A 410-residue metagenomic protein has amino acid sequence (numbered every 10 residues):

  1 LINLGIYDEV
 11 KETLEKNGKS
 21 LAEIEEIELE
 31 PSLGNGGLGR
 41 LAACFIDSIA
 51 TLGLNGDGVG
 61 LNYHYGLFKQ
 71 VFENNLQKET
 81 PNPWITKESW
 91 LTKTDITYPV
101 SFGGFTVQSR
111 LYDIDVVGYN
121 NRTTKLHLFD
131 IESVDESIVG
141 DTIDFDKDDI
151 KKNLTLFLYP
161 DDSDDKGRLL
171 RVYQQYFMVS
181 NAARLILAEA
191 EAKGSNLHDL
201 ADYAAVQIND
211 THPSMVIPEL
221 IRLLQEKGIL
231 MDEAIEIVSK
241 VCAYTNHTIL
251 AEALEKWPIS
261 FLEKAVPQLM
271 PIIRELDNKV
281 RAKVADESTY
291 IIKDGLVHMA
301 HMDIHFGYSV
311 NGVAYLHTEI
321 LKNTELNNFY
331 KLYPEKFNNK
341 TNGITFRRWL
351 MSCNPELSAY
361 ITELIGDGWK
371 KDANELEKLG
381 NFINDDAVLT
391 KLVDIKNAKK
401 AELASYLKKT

Functional and structural regions predicted by a protein language model:
L1-T410: A conserved ligand/cofactor-binding region detector
